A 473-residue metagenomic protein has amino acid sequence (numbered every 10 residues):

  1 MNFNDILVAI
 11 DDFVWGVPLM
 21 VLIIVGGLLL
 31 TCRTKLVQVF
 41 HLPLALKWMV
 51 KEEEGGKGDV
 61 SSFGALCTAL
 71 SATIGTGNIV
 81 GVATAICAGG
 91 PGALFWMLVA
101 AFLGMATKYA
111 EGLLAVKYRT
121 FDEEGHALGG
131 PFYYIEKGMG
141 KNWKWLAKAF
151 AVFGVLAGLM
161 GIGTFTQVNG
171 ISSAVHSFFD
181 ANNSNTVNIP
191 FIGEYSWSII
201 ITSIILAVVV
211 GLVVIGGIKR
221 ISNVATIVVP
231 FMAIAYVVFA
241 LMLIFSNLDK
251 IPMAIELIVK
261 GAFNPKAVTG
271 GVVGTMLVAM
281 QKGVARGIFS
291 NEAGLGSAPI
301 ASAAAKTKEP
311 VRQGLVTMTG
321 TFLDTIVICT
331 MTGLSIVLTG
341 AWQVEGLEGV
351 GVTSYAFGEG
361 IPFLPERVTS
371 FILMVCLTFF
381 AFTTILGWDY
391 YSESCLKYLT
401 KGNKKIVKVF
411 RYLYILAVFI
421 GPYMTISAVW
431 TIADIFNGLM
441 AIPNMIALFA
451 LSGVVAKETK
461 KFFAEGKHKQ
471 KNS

Functional and structural regions predicted by a protein language model:
M1-T76, I86-A93, G104, F419 (+1 more regions): N-terminal alpha-helical transmembrane segments of multi-pass membrane transport and channel/translocase proteins
N2-F3, R33-Q38, G77-V82, G158-I171 (+6 more regions): Transmembrane helix-loop junctions in multi-pass membrane proteins
D11-L44, C87-G125, L146, D324-M331 (+2 more regions): Extracellular loop-to-transmembrane helix junctions
L22-L29, R33-L46, V168-V175, W197-N247 (+4 more regions): Membrane-interface loop-to-helix entry segments
L29-T31, A100-G125, F132, E136-N169 (+2 more regions): Helix-loop-helix module between adjacent transmembrane segments
T31, E111-R119, E123, F239-L257 (+5 more regions): Extracellular/periplasmic helix-exit of transmembrane alpha-helices
L36-S62, T84-I86, G90-L94, L98 (+5 more regions): Flexible loop linkers connecting adjacent transmembrane helices in multi-pass alpha-helical membrane transporters
G56-A88, L114-G138, A149-V152, L156 (+1 more regions): Alpha-helical membrane segments and immediately flanking helix-loop junctions that form or couple to the substrate/ion
